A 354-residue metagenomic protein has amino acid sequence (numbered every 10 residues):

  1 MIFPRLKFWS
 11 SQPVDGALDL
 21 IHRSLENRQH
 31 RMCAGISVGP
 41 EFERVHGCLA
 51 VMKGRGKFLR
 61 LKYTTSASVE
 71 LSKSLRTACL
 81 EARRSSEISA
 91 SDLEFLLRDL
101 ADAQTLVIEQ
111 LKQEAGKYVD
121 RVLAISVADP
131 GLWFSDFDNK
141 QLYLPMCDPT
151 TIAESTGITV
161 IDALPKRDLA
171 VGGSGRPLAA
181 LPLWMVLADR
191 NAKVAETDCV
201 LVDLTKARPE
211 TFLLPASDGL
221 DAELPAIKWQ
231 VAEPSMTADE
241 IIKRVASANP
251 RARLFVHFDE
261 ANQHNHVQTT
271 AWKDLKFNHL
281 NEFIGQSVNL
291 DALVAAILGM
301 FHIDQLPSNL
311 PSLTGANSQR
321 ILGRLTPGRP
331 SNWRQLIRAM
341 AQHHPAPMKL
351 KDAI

Functional and structural regions predicted by a protein language model:
M1-I354: Short acidic/glycine-rich loops and adjacent helix/strand connectors that line catalytic pockets where negatively
